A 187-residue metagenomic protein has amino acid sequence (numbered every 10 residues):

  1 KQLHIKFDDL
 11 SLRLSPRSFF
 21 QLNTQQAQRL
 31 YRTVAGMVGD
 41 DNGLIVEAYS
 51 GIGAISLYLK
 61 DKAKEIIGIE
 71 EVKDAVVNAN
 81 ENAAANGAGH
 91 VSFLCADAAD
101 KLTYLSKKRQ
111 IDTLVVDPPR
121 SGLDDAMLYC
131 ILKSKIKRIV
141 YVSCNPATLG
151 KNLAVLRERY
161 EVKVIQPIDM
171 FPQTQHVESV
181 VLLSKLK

Functional and structural regions predicted by a protein language model:
K1-K187: Rossmann-like S-adenosyl-L-methionine
